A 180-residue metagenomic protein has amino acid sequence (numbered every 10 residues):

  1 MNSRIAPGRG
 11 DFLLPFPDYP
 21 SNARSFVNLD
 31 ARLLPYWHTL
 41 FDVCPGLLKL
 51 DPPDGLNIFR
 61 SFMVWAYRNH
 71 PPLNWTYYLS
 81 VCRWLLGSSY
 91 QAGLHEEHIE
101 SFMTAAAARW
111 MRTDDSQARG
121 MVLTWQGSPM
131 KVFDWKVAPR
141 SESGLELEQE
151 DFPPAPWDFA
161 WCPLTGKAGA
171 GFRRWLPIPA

Functional and structural regions predicted by a protein language model:
M1-P20, A31: N-terminal hydrophobic signal/anchor transmembrane helix of membrane proteins
D11-P15, G46, D54-I58, S80 (+1 more regions): Exposed alpha-helical structural elements
A31-Y67: Amphipathic alpha-helical packing elements
R60-A180: Hydrophobic packing positions characteristic of elongated beta-solenoid/beta-helix-type spike/fiber shafts
